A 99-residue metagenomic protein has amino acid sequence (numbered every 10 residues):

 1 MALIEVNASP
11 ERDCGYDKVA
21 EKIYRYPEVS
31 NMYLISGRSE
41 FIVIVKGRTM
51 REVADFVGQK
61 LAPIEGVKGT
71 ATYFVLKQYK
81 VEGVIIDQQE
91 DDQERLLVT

Functional and structural regions predicted by a protein language model:
M1-T99: A compositional/biophysical signature of low hydrophobicity enriched in polar/charged and small residues
